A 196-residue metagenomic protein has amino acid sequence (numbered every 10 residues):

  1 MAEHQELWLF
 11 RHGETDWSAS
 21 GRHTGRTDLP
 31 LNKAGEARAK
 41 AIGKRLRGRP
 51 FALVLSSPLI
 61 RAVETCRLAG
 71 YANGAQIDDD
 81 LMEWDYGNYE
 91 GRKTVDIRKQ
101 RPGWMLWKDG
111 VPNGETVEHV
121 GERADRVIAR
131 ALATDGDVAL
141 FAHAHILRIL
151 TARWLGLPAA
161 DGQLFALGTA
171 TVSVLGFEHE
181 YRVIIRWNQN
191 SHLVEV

Functional and structural regions predicted by a protein language model:
M1-E6, R45, D78, W84-V95 (+1 more regions): Acidic, low-complexity terminal tails and accessory targeting/binding regions of phosphate-metabolizing enzymes
A2-H4, K40-R101, M105: Phosphate-coordination/substrate-recognition cap region in phosphate-metabolizing enzymes
L7, D135-F141: Residue-level preference for the first positions of well-ordered beta-strands
L7-T65, P112-D125: Loop-to-helix element that buttresses phosphate recognition and phosphoryl-transfer chemistry
T15, I146-L147: Short active-site segment of divalent metal-dependent hydrolases/proteases that encodes the spacing between
R47-P50, A131-D137: Glycine-rich phosphate-binding loop signature in dinucleotide/nucleotide-binding domains
L68, I149, R153: Active-site signature of alpha/beta-hydrolase-fold catalytic machinery across serine- and Asp/Cys-nucleophile hydrolases
K99-H119: Short glycine/proline- and acidic residue-enriched helix-loop micro-motifs that form flexible lids or anion-recognition
